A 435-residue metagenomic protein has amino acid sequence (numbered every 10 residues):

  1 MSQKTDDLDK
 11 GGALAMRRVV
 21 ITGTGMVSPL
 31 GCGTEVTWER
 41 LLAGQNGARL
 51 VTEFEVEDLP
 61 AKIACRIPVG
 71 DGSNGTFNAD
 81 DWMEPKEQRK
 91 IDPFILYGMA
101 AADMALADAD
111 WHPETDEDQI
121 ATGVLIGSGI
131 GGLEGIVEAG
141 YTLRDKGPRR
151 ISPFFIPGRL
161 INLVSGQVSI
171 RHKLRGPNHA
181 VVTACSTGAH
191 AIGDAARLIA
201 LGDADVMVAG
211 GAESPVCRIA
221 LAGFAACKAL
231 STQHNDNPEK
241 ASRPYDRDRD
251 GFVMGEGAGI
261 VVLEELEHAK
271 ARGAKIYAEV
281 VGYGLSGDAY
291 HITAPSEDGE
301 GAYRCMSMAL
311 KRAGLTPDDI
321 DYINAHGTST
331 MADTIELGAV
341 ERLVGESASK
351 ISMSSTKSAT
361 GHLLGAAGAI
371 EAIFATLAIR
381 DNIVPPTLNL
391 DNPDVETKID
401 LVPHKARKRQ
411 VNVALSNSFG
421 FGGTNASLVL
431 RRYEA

Functional and structural regions predicted by a protein language model:
M1-I21, E114-Q119, A313-D319, A348-S349 (+1 more regions): Flexible, low-complexity linker/loop segments at domain and module junctions
S2-E87, E267-E279, I373-T387, R431-A435: ACP-dependent fatty acid/polyketide chain-elongation machinery
R18-T22, R49-L50, N237-L315, Y322 (+1 more regions): Condensing-enzyme catalytic core mediating Claisen C-C bond formation in acyl metabolism
I21, L42-T183, A212-G223, P317-T334: Conserved beta-ketoacyl condensing-enzyme motif
E35-R40, L133-P148, L198-L201, L221-H234 (+3 more regions): A glycine- and small-aliphatic-rich helix-loop capping segment at beta-alpha/alpha-beta transitions that lines
T52, D203-D250, Y283-E297, A325-T334 (+1 more regions): Acyl-CoA/ACP chain-elongation machinery
G98-W111, I161-V164, S169-H172, P177-E213 (+3 more regions): Active-site-proximal alpha-helical scaffold in enzymes
D145-S152, H190-G193, R197, L201 (+3 more regions): Glycine-/small-residue-rich "gating" segment that lines the acyl/pantetheine channel and substrate pocket
